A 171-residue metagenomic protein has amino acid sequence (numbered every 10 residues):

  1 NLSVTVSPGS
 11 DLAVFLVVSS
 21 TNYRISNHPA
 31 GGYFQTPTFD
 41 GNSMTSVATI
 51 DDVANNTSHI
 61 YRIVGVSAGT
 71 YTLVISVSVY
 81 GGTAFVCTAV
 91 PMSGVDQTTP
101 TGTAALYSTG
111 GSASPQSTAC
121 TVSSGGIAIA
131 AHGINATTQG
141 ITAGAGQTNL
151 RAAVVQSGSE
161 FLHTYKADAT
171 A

Functional and structural regions predicted by a protein language model:
N1-A171: Primarily extracytoplasmic/secreted proteins and surface-exposed domains characterized by disulfide-bonded cysteine
